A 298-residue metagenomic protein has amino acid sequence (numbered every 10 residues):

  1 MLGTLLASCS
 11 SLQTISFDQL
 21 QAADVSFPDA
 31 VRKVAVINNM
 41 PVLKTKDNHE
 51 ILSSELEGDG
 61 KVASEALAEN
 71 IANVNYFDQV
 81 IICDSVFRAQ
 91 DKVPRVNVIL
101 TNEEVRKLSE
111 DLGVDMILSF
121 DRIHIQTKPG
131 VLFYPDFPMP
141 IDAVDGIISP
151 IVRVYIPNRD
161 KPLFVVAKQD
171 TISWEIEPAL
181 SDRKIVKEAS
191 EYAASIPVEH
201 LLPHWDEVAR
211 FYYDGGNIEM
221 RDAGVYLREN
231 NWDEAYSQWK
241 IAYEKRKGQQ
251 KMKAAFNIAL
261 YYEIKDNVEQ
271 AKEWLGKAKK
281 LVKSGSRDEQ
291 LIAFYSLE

Functional and structural regions predicted by a protein language model:
M1-L2: Sec-dependent signal peptide recognition, specifically the positively charged N-region followed immediately by
L5-S8: C-terminal motif of bacterial Sec signal peptides marking the signal peptidase cleavage site
S10-V31, R153-E298: C-terminal/domain-edge helix-coil "capping" segments
V25-F27, L108-D111, D142-D145: A general structural signal for short secondary-structure junctions and capping/turn motifs
A30, V36-S119, R159-F164, S286-R287 (+1 more regions): N-terminal segment of the mature soluble domain
S53, E57, I141, R183: Flexible, glycine- and charge-enriched loops at secondary-structure boundaries
S64, N102, I148, S190-V198: Short, hydrophobic/amphipathic alpha-helical packing segments that form internal helix faces or helix-helix interfaces
S119-I176: Amphipathic beta-strand/beta-sheet edge segments enriched in Tyr/Trp
